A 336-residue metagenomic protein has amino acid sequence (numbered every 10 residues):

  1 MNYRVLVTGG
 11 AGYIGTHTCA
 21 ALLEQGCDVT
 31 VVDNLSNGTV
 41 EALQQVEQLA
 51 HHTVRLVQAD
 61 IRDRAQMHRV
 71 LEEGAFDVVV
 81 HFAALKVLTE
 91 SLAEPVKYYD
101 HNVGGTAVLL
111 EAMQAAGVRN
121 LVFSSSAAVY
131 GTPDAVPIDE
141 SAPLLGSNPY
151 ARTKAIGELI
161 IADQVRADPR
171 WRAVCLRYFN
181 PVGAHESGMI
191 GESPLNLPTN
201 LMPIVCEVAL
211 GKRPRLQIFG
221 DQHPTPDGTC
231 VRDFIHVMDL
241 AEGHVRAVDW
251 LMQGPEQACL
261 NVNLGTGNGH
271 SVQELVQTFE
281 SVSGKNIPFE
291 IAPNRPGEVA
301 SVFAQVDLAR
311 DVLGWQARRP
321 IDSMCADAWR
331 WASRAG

Functional and structural regions predicted by a protein language model:
M1-A184: N-terminal Rossmann-like NAD(P)+-binding domain of SDR-like oxidoreductases, especially those catalyzing
Y13, N148, R177, N200 (+3 more regions): Amphipathic alpha-helical recognition patches that constitute DNA-binding helices
V40, N180-N200, G211-R232: Short, flexible, glycine-rich and Lys/Arg-enriched loop motifs at helix boundaries that contact anionic partners
R62, K86, Y98, L197 (+3 more regions): Glycosyltransferase donor-binding loop in the core domain
Y99, S147-A155, G191, L195-T199 (+2 more regions): Short-chain dehydrogenase/reductase
I204, A209-G336: C-terminal substrate-binding subdomain of Rossmann-fold SDR/epimerase-dehydratase oxidoreductases
